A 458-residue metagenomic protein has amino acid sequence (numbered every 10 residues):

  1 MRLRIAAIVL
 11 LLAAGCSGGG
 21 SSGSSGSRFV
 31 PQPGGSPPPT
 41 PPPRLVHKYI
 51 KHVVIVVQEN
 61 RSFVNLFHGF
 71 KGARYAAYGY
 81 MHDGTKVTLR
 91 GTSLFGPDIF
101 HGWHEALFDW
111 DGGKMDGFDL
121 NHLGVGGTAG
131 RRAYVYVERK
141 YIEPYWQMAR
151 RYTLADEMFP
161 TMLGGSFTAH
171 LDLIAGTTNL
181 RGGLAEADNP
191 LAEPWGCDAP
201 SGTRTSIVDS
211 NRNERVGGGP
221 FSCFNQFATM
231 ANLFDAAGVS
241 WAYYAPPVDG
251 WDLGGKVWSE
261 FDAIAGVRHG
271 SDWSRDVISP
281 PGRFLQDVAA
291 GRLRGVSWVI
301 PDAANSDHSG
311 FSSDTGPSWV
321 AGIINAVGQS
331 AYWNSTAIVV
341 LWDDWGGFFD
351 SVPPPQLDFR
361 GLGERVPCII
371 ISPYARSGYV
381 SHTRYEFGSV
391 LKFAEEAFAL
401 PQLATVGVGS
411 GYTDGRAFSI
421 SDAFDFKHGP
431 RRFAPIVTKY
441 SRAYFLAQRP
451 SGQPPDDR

Functional and structural regions predicted by a protein language model:
R2-V9: Sec-dependent signal peptide recognition, specifically the positively charged N-region followed immediately by
V9-L10, T85: Terminal targeting/leader modules
A13-G15: C-terminal motif of bacterial Sec signal peptides marking the signal peptidase cleavage site
S17-R458: N-terminal pro-sequences and low-complexity stem/linker regions of secreted or lumenal proteins
